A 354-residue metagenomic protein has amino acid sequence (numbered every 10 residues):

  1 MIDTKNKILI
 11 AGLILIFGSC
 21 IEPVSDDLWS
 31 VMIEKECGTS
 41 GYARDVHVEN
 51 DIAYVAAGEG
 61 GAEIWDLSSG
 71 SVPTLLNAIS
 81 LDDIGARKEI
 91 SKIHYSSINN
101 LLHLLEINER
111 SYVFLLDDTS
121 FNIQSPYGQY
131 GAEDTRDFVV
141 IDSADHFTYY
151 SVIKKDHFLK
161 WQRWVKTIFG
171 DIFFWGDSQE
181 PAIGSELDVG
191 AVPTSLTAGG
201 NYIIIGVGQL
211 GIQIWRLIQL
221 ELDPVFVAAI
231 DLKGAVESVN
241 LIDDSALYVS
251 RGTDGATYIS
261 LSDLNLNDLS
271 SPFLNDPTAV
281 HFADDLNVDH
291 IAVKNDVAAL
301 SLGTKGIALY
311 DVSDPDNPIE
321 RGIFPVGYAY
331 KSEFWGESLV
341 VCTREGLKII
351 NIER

Functional and structural regions predicted by a protein language model:
M1-C20: Sec-dependent bacterial lipoprotein signal peptides
C20-R354: Feature marking well-ordered beta-strand scaffolds used for ligand recognition
